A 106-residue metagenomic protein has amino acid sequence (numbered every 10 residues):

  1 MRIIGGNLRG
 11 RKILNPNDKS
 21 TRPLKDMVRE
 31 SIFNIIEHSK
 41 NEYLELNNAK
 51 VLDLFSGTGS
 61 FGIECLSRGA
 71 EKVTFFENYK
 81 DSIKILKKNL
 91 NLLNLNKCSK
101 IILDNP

Functional and structural regions predicted by a protein language model:
M1-P106: Class I S-adenosyl-L-methionine-dependent methyltransferase catalytic core
